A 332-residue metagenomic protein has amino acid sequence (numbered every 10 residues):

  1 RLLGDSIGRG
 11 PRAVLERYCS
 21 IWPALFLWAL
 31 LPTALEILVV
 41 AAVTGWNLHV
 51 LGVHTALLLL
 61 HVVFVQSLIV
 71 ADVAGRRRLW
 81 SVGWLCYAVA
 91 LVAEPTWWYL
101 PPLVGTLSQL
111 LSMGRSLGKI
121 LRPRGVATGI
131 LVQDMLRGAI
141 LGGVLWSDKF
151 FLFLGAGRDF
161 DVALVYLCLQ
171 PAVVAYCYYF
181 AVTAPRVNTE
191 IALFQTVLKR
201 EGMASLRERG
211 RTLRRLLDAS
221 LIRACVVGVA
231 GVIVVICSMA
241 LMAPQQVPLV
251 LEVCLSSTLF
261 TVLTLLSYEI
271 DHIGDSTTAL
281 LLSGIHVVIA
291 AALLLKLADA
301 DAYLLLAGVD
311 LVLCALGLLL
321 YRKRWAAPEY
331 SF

Functional and structural regions predicted by a protein language model:
R1-G52: Membrane helical hairpin/interfacial module
S6-Y18, Y166-M239: Specific pore-lining/lateral-gate transmembrane helices of multi-pass inner-membrane transport and insertion machines
L38, A42-S67, V226, V234-E269: Alpha-helical transmembrane segments of multi-pass membrane proteins
V70-A93, I270-L295: Alpha-helical transmembrane segments of multi-pass membrane transporters/permeases
W80-L117, D301-R324: Hydrophobic alpha-helical transmembrane segments
L91-W98, I140-L154, V288-D301: Hydrophobic alpha-helical transmembrane segments in multi-pass integral membrane proteins
P101-N188: Transmembrane helical elements of multi-pass membrane transporters/channels
P244, V262-A279, W325-S331: Alpha-helical transmembrane segments
